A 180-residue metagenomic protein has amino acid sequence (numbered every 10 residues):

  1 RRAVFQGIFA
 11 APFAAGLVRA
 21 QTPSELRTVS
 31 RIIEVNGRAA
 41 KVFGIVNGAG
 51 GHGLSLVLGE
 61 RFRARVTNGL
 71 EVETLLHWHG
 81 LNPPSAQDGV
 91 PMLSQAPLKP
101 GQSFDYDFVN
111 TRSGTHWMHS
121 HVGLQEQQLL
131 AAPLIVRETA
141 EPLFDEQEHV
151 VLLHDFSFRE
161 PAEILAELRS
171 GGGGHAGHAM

Functional and structural regions predicted by a protein language model:
R1-A11: N-terminal export leaders
F9, F13, A20-M180: Histidine-centered copper-binding motifs that mark active-site loops of extracellular/periplasmic copper enzymes
